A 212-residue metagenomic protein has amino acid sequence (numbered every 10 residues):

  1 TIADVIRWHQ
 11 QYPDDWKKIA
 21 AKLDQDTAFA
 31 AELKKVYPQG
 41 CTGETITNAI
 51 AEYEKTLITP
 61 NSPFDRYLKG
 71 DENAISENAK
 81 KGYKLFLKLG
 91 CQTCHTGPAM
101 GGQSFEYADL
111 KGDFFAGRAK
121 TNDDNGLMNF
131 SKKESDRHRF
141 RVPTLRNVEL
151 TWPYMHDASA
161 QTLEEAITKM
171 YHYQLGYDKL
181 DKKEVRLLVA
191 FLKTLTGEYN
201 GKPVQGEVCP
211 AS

Functional and structural regions predicted by a protein language model:
T1-S212: Periplasmic c-type cytochrome electron-transfer domains
